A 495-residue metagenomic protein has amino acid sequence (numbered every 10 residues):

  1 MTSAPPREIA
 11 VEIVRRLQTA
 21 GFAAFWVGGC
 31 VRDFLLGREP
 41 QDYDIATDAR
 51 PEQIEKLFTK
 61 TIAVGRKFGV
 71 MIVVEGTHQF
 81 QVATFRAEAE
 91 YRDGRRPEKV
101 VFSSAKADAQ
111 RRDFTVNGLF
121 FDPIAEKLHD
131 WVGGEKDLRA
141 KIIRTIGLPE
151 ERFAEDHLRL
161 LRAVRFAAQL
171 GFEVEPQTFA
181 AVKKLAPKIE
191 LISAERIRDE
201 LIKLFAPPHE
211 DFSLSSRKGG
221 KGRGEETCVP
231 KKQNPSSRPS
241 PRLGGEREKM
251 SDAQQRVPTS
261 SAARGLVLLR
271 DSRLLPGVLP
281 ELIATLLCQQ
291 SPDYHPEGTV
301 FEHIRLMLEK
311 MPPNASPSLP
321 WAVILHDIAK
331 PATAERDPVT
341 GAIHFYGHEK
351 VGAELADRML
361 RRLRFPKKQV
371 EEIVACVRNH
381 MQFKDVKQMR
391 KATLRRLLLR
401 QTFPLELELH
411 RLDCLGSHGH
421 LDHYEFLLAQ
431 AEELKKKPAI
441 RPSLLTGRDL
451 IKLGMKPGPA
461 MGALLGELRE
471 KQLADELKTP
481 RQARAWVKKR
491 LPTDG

Functional and structural regions predicted by a protein language model:
M1-L214, K218, R223-R238, R247-G495: Catalytic cores of the polymerase beta-like nucleotidyltransferase superfamily and closely associated nucleotide
